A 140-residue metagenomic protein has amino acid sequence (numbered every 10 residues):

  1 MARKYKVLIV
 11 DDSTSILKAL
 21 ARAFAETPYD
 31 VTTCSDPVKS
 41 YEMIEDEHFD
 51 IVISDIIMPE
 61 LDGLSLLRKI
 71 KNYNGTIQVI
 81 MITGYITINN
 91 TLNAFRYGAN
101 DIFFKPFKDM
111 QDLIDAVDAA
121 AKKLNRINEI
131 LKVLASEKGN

Functional and structural regions predicted by a protein language model:
Y5, S35-K39, D62-S65: Acidic catalytic/metal-coordinating carboxylates
T14-T32: Two-component/phosphorelay signaling modules centered on CheY-like receiver
T33-I51: Acidic, metal-coordinating helix/loop segments flanking the phosphotransfer/catalytic sites of two-component signaling
E42, L64-T76: Short amphipathic alpha-helix used as the core "switch/output" element in two-component signaling
M58: Receiver (REC) domain active-site loop signature in two-component systems and cognate sites in sensor histidine kinases
K122-N140: CheY-like receiver
